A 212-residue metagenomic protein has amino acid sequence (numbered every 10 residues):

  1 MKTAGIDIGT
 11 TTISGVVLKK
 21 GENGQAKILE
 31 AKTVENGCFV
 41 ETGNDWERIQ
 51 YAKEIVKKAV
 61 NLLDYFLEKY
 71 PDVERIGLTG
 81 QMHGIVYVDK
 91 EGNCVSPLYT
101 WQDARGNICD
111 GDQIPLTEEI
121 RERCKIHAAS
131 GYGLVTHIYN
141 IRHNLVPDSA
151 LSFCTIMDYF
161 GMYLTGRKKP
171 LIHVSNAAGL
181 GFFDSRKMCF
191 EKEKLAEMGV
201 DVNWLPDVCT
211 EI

Functional and structural regions predicted by a protein language model:
M1-S96, E122, S149, A196 (+1 more regions): N-terminal glycine/serine-rich phosphate-binding loop of ATP-dependent small-molecule kinases, especially carbohydrate
I8-T10, R121-I212: Gly/Ser/Thr-rich active-site cleft segment
K32, G111-I114, K168-K169: Short, compositionally biased low-complexity segments
T33, I108, T210-I212: Acidic-glycine-rich active-site phosphate/pyrophosphate-binding loop
V40-G43, I108-D112, F182-D184: Short, charged, surface-exposed secondary-structure boundary motifs
Y99: Surface "functional belts" at beta-alpha junctions
D103: Carbohydrate-associated surface elements
L116-I120: FAD-binding glycine-rich core of flavoenzymes that anchor FAD
